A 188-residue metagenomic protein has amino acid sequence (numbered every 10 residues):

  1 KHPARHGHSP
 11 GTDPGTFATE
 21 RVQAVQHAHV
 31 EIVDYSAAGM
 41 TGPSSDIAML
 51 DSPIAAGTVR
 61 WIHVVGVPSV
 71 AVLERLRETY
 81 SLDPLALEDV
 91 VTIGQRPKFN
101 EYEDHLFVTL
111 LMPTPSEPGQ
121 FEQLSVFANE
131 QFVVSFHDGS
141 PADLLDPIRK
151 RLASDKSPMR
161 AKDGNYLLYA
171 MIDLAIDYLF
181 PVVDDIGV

Functional and structural regions predicted by a protein language model:
K1-V188: Peripheral, non-transmembrane regulatory/ligand-interaction domains of membrane transport proteins
